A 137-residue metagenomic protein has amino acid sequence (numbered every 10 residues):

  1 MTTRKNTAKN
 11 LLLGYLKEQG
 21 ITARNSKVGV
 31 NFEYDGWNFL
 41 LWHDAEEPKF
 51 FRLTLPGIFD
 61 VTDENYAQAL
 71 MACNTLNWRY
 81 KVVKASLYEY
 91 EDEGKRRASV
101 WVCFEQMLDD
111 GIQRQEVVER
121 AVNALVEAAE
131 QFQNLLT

Functional and structural regions predicted by a protein language model:
M1-E46, V82-Y88: Charge-rich, low-complexity N-terminal segments
K5, K9, Y66-A69, V118: Generic alpha-helical secondary structure
V28-Y34, L53, A98-V102: Generic recognition of long tandem-repeat/solenoid scaffolds
G36-A67: Long, continuous compositionally biased terminal/linker segments
L55-C103: Short, internal acidic amphipathic alpha-helical interface segments that mediate docking to partner proteins
L108-A121: A short acidic/glycine-rich loop-to-helix N-cap element
V118-T137: A conserved amphipathic terminal alpha-helix motif
